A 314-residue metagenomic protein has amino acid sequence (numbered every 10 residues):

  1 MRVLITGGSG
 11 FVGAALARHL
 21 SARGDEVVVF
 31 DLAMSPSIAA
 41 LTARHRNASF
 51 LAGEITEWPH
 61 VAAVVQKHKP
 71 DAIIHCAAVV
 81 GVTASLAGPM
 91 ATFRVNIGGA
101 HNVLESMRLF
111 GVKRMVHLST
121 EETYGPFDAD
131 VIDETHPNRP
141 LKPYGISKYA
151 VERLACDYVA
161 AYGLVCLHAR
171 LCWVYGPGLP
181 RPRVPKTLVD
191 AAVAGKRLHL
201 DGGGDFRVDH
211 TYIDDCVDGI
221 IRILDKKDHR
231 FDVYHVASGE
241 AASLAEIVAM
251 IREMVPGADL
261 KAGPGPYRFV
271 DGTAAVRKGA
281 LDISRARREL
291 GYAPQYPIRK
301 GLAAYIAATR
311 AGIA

Functional and structural regions predicted by a protein language model:
M1-A72: N-terminal Rossmann/SDR dinucleotide-binding element
T6, F30, I73-A77, M115-E121 (+1 more regions): SDR active-site strand-loop-helix element
S9, A129-D130, R153-V208, I213-R222 (+1 more regions): NAD(P)-dependent short-chain dehydrogenase/reductase
W58, G99-A100, I220: Conserved internal alpha-helix within the Rossmann fold of NAD(P)-dependent oxidoreductases
H75, H101-P143: Conserved Rossmann-fold NAD(P)-dependent oxidoreductase catalytic core, especially the SDR/UDP-sugar
V82-G99, D133-P140: Short alpha-helical oligomerization interface
S147-A150: Active-site helix of classical SDR
A192, K196, L200-A314: C-terminal substrate-binding subdomain of Rossmann-fold SDR/epimerase-dehydratase oxidoreductases
